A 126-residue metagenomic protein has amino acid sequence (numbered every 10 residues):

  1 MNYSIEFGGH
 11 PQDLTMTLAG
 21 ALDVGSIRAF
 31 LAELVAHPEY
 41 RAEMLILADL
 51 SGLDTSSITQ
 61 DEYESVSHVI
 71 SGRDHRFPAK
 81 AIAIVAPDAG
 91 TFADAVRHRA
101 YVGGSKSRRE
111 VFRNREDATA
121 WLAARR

Functional and structural regions predicted by a protein language model:
M1-R126: Amphipathic, Lys/Arg-enriched alpha-helical "gate/interface" segment within cytosolic domains that mediates
